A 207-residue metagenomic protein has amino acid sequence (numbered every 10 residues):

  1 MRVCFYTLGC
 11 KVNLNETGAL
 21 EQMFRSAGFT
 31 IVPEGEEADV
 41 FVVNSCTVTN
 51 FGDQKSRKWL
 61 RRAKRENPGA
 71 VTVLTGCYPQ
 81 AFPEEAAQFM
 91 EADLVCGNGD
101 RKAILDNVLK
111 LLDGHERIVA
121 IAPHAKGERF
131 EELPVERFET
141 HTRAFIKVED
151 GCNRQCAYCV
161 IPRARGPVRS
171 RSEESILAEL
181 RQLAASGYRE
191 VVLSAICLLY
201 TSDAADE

Functional and structural regions predicted by a protein language model:
M1-I196: Proteins enriched for Cys/Gly/acidic motifs involved in redox and nucleic-acid/cofactor modification
Y200-E207: Conserved small/polar residues in nucleotide/adenosyl-binding loops
